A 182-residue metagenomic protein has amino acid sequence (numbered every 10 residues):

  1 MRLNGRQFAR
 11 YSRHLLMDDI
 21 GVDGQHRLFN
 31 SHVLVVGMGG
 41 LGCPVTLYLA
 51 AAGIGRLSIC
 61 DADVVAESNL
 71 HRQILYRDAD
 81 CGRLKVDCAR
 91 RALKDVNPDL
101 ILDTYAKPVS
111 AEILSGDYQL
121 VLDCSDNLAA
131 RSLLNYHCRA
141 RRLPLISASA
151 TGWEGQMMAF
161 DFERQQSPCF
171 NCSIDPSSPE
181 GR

Functional and structural regions predicted by a protein language model:
M1-R182: Adenine nucleotide-associated cytosolic modules
